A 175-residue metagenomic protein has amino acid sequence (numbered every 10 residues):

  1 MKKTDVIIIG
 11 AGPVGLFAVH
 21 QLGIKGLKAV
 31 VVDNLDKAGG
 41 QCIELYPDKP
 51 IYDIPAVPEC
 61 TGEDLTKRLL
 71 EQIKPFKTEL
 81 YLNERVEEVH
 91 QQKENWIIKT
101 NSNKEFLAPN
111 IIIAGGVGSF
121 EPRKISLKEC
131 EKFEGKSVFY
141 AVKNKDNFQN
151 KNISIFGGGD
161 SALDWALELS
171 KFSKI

Functional and structural regions predicted by a protein language model:
K2-K3, I7-D36, E134-I175: Rossmann-like dinucleotide/flavin-binding elements
I7-I9, E105-G118: Short hydrophobic core segments
V19-Q21, I43-E44, R123-L127, A166-E168: Short amphipathic alpha-helical segments
N34, C42-I43, E88, N103-K104 (+2 more regions): Short secondary-structure boundary/capping segments
L35-A38, S119: Helix N-cap at the beta1-alpha1 junction of Rossmann-like dinucleotide-binding domains, i.e., the first residues
I43-E105: N-terminal Rossmann-like dinucleotide/flavin-binding domain of flavoprotein oxidoreductases that bind FAD/FMN
E84, I98-N101, I125-S126, F139-K143: A generic local structural motif
I111, G115-Y140: Glycine-rich beta-alpha-beta "Rossmann" dinucleotide-binding loop(s) and their flanking helix/strand
